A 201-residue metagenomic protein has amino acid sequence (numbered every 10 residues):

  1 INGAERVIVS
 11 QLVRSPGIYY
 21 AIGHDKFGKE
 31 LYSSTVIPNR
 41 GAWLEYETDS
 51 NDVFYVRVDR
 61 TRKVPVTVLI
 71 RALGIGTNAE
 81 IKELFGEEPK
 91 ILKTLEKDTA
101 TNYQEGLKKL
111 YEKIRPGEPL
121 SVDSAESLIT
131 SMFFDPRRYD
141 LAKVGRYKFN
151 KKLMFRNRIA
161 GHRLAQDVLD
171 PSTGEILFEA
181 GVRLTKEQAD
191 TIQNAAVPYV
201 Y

Functional and structural regions predicted by a protein language model:
I1-Y201: N-terminal non-catalytic structural scaffold regions of very large proteins
